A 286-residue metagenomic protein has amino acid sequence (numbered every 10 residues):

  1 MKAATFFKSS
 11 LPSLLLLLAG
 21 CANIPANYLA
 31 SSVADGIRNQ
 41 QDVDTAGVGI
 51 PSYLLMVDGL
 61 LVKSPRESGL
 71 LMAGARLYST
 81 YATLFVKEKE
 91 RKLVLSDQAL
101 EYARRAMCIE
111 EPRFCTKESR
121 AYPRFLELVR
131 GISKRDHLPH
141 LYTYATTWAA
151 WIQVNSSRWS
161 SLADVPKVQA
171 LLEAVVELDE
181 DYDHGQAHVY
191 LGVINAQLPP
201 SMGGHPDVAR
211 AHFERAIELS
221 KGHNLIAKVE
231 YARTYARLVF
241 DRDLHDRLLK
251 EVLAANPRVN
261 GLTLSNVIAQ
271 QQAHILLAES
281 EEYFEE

Functional and structural regions predicted by a protein language model:
M1-L11: Bacterial N-terminal signal peptides that target proteins for export
L18-Q40: Bacterial Sec signal peptide processing site at the extreme N-terminus
N39-A73: Post-signal-peptide N-terminal segment of Sec-exported extracytoplasmic proteins
L61, A75, S79-K89, A150-S160 (+5 more regions): Short coil/turn linking the two alpha-helices of tandem helical-hairpin repeats
L93-M107, V208-A211, D246-R258: TPR/TPR-like (Sel1-like) alpha-helical repeat modules
L126-I226: Extended amphipathic alpha-helical interaction segments
R247, R258-E286: Terminal, low-structured helical/coil segments at or just beyond the last alpha-helical repeat
